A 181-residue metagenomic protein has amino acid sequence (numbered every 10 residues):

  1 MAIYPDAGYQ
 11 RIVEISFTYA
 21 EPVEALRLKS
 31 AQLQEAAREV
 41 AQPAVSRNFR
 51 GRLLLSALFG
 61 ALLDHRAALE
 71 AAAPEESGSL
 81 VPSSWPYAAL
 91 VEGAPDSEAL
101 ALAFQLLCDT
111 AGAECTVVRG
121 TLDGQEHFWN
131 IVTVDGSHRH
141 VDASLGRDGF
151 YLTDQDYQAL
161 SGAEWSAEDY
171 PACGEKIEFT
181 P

Functional and structural regions predicted by a protein language model:
M1-F49, S56, G162-P181: N-terminal accessory/pre-domain segments preceding catalytic cores
D6-G8, A88, T121, V132: Sterically constrained small-residue positions within well-ordered secondary structures of folded domains
P22, S84-A89, T153-D156, S161: Short, solvent-exposed coil/turn linker segments
E24-L90: Secondary-structure boundary elements
L28, V91-P95, V117-R119: Alpha-helix capping and helix-loop boundary segments enriched in small/acidic/polar residues
P86-L100: A short, highly charged nucleic-acid-interacting micro-segment common to nuclease and nuclease-linked defense proteins
E98-E164: Hydrophobic/aromatic-rich core segments of domains that either
